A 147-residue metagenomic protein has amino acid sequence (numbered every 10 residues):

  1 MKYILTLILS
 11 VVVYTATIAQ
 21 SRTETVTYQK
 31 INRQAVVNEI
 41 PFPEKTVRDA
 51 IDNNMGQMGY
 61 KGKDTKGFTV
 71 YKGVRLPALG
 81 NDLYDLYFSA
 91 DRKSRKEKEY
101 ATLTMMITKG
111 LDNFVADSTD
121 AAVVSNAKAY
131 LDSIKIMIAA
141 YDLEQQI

Functional and structural regions predicted by a protein language model:
M1-V26: Bacterial Sec-dependent N-terminal signal peptides
L5-L7, V11-Y14, A50, Q57 (+3 more regions): Generic marker of "main functional regions" within proteins
Y14, N38-E39, K135: Functionally constrained cores in energy, signaling, and assembly domains
A19-T108: N-terminal, leucine/charged-rich tether regions that mediate assembly and partner docking in large macromolecular
T108-I147: Charged heptad-repeat coiled-coil "rod" segments that mediate homo-/hetero-oligomerization in large eukaryotic
